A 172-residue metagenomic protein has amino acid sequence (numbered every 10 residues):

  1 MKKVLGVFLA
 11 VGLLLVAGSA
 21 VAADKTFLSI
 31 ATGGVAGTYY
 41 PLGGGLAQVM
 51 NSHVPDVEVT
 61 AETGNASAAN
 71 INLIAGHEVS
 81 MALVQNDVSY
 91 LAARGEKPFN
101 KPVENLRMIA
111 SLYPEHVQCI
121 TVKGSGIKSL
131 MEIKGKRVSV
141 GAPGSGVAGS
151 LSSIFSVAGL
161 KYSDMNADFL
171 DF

Functional and structural regions predicted by a protein language model:
M1-F8: Bacterial N-terminal signal peptides that target proteins for export
F8-V16: Bacterial N-terminal signal peptides
L13, Y40-L42, I71, A93-G95 (+1 more regions): Short, solvent-exposed loop/turn and secondary-structure capping segments
A17-D24: Boundary at the C-terminal end of the N-terminal hydrophobic targeting segment
K25-H53, V57, E115-F172: Bilobed "Venus flytrap"/periplasmic-binding protein-like clamshell domains and structurally analogous long
G44-Q48, T60-N100: Pocket-flanking alpha-helical
N100-L112: A structural signal for short loop-to-beta-strand junctions that line the ligand-binding cleft of periplasmic/secreted
